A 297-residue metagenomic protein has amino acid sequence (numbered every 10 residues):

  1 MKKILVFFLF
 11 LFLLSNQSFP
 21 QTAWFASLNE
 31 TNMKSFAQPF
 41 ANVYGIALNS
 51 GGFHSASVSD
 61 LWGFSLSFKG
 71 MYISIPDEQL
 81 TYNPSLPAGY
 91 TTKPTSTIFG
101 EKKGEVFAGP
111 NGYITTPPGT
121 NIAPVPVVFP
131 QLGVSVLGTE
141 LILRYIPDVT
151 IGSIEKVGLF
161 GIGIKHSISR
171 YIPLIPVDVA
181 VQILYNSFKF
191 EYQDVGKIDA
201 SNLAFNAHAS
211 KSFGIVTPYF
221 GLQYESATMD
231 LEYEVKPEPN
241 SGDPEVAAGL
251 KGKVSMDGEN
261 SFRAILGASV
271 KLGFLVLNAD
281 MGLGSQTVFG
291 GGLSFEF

Functional and structural regions predicted by a protein language model:
Q21-F160, I168-R170: Transmembrane beta-barrel domains of Gram-negative outer membranes and organellar outer membranes
S55-S57, L66-F68, P130-V136, I162-H166 (+5 more regions): Residues on the lipid-exposed face of transmembrane beta-strands in outer-membrane beta-barrel proteins
D60-W62, A123-V128, E155-I162, K197-L203 (+3 more regions): Residues that define the transmembrane beta-barrel architecture of outer-membrane proteins
G70-S74, V136-G138, Y145-I151, I168 (+6 more regions): Transmembrane beta-strands of outer-membrane beta-barrel pores
Q79-Y82, D148, G152-L159, F190-K197 (+2 more regions): Outer-membrane beta-barrel translocator domains and adjoining extracellular loop/strand segments of Gram-negative
S85-Y90, P94-K103, Y219-F297: Outer membrane beta-barrel transmembrane domains
T116-P118, D148-G152, E191-D199, L250-V254 (+1 more regions): Extracellular loop and loop/strand-boundary signature of outer-membrane beta-barrel proteins
A180-G242: Detector for outer-membrane/organellar transmembrane beta-barrel domains, recognizing the amphipathic beta-strand
